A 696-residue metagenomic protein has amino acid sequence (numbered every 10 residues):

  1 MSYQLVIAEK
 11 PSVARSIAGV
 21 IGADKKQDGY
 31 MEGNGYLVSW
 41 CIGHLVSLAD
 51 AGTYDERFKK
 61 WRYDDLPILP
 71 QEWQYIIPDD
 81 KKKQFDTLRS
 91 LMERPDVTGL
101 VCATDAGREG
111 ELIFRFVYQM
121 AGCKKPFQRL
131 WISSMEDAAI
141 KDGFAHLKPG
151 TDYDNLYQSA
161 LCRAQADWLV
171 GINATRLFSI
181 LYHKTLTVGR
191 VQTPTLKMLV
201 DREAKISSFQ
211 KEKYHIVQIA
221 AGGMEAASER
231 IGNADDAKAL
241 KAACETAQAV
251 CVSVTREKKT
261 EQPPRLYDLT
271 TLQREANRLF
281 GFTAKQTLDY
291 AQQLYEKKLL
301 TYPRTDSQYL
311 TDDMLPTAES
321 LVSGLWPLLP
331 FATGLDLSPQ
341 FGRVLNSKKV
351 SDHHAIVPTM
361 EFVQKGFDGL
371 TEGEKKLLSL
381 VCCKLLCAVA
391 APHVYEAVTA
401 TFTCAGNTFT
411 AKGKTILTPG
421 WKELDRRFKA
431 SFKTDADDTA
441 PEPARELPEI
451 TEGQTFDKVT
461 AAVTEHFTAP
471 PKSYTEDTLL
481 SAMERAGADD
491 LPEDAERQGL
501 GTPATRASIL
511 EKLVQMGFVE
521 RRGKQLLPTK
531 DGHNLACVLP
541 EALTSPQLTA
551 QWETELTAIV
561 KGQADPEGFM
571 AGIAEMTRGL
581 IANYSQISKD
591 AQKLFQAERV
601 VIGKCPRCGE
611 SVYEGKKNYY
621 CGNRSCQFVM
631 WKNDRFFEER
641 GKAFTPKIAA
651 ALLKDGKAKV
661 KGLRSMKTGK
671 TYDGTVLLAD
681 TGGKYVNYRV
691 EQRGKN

Functional and structural regions predicted by a protein language model:
M1-A164, W168, P470: Intrinsically disordered, low-complexity regulatory segments
S2-L5, A103-A106, H183-T185, R256-R265 (+3 more regions): Conserved short loop/turn motifs at secondary-structure junctions
S2-L5, M92, T151, T175 (+3 more regions): Basic, low-complexity terminal or inter-domain segments flanking catalytic cores
A8-E9, W40-I42, T104, V170 (+5 more regions): Flexible glycine-/small-residue-rich
P11-A18, G35-V38, I42, P78-R89 (+17 more regions): Amphipathic alpha-helical transducer elements in NTP-driven molecular machines
W73, P95, D137-A221, R256-T260: C-terminal or mid-to-C-terminal helical accessory/interaction module adjacent to the motor/catalytic core
A234-Y267, Q273: Metal- or metallocofactor-binding catalytic centers and their adjacent structured scaffolds across diverse enzyme
